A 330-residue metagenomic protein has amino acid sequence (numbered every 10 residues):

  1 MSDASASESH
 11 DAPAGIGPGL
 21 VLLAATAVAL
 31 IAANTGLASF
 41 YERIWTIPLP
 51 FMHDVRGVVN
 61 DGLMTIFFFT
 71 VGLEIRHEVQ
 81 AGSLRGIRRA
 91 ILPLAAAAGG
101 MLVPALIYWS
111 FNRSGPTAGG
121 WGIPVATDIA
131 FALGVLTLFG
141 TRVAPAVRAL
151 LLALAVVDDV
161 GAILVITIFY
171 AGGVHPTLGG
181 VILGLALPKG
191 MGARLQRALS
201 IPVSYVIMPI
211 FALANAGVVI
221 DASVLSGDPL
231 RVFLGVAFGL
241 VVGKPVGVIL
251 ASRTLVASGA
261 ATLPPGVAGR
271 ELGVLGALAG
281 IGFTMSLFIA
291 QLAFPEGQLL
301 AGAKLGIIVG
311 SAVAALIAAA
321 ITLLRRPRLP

Functional and structural regions predicted by a protein language model:
S2-A14, I31-N34, F40, L49 (+4 more regions): Predominantly late transmembrane helices and immediately cytosolic-facing juxtamembrane segments
V21-N34, F67-L73, V103-A105, I166 (+3 more regions): Hydrophobic core segments of alpha-helical transmembrane domains in multi-pass membrane transport and ion-translocation
A32-I44, T70-I87, L102-G122: Transmembrane alpha-helix boundary signature
G57-A81, V203-S223, V242-I249, L278-Q291: Hydrophobic transmembrane alpha-helices of secondary-active transporters and Na+-translocating membrane complexes
G57-F68, P116-F131, A171-I182, G235-G243 (+1 more regions): Structural signature of hydrophobic alpha-helical transmembrane segments
R76-L92, P116-A118, A144-V147, A193-Q196 (+4 more regions): Interfacial helix-loop-helix linkers and transmembrane-helix boundary segments in multi-pass membrane proteins
E78-L106, I220-V246, G269, G273 (+1 more regions): Entry/N-cap segments of selected transmembrane alpha helices and their immediately preceding amphipathic helices
L136-A193: Functional cores that coordinate and move charged inorganic groups
